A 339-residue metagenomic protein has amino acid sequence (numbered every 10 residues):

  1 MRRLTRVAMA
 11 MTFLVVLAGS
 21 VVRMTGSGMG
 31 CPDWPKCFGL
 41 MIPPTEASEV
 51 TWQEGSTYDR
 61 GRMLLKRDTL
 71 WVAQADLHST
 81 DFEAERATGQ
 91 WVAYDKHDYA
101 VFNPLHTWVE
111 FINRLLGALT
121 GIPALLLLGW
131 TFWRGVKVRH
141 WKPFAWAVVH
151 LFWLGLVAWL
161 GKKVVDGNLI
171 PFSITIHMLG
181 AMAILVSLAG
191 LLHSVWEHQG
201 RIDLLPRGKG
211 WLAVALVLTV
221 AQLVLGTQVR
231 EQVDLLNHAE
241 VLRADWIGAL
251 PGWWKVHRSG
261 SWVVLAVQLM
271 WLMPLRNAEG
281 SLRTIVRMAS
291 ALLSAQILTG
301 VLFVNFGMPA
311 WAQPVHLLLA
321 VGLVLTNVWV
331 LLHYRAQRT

Functional and structural regions predicted by a protein language model:
M1-T339: Polytopic transmembrane helical bundles with strong interfacial aromatic enrichment
